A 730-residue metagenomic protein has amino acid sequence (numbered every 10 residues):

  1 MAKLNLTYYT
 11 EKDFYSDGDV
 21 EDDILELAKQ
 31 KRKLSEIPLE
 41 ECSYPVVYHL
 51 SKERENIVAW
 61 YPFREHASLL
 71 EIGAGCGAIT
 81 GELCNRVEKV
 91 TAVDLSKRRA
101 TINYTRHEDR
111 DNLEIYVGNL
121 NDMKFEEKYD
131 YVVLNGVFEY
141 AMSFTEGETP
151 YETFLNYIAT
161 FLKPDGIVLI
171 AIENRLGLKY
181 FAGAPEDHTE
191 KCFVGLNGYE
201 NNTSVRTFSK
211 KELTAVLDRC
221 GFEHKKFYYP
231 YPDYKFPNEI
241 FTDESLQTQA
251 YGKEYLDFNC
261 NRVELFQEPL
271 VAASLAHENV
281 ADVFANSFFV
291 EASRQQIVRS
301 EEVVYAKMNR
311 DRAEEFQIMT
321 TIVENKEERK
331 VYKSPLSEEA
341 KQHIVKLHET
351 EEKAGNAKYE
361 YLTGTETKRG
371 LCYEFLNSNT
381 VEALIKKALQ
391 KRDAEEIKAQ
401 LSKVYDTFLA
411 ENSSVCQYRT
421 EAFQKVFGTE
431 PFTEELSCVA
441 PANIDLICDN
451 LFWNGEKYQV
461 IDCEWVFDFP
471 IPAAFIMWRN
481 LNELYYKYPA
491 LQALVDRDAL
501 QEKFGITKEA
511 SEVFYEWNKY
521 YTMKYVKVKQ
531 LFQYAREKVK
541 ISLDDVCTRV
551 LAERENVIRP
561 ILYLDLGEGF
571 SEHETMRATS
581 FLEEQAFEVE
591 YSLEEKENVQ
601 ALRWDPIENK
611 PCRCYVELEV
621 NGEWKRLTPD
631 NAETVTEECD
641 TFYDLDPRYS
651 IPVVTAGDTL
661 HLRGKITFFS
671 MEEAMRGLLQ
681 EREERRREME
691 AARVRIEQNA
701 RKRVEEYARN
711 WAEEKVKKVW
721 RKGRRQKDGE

Functional and structural regions predicted by a protein language model:
M1-K29: N-terminal auxiliary segments of SAM/dcSAM-dependent transferases
C76-V87: Conserved SAM-binding loop of SAM-dependent methyltransferases across substrates and taxa, primarily the Class I
T149-I167: A short glycine-rich, Lys/Arg-flanked "PGG" loop and its adjoining helix->strand segment in the class I
L169-K191: Conserved class I S-adenosyl-L-methionine
G198-Y199, G428-Q492: Catalytic activation segment of kinase domains across protein kinase-like and atypical kinase folds
D311-E349: ATP-binding glycine-rich loop module of kinase domains
Y361-Q424: Conserved structural core of kinase catalytic domains
I541-E553, F668-E730: Boundary detector for helix-to-coil junctions that initiate low-complexity/charged tails
